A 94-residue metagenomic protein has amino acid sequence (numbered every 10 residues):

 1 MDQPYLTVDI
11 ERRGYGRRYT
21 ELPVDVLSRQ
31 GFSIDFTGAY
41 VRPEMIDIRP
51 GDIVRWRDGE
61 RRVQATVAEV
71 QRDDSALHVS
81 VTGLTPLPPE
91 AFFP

Functional and structural regions predicted by a protein language model:
M1-P94: Structured alpha-helical
